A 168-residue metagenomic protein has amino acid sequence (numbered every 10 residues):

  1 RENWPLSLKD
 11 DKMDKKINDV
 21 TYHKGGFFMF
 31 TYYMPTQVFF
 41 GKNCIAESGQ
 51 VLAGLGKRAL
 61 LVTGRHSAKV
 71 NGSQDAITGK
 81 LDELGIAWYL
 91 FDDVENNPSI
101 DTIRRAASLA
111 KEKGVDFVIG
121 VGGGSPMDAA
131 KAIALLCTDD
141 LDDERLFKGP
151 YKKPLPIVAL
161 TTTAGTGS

Functional and structural regions predicted by a protein language model:
D11, D19-V20: Short hydrophobic alpha-helical segments enriched in small aliphatic residues
D14, G25-G26: Residue-identity detector for glycine
G26-F117: ATP/NTP phosphate-donor binding region
D101-S168: Glycine/threonine-rich beta-strand-loop-alpha-helix active-site module that forms ligand/phosphate-binding
